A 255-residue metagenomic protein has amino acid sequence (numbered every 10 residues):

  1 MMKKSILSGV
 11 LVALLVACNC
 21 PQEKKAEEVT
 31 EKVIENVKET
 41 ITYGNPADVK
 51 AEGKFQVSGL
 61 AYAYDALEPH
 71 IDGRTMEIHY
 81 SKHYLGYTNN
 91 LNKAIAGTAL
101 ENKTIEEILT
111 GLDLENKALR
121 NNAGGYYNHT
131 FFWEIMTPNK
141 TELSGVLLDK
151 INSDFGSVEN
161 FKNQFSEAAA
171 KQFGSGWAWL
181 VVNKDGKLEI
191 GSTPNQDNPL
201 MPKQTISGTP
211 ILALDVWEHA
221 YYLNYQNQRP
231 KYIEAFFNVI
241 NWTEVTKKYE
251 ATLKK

Functional and structural regions predicted by a protein language model:
M1-S5: Positively charged n-region of N-terminal signal peptides that target proteins for export
L14-N19: C-terminal motif of bacterial Sec signal peptides marking the signal peptidase cleavage site
T40-A63: Acidic, low-complexity proline/glycine-rich segments
V57, Y84, Y126, L180 (+2 more regions): Divalent metal-coordination and catalytic microenvironments
P69-L85, E106-Y127, T205-I211: Alpha-helical scaffold segments that form or flank carboxylate-/histidine-based iron centers
A94-N102, E107-S192: All-alpha RGS (Regulator of G-protein Signaling) helical domain and cognate RGS-like helical scaffolds
A169-A170, W177-Q226, E234-A235, V239: An amphipathic alpha-helical core segment
N227-K255: N-terminal targeting pre-sequences for secretion and organelle import
